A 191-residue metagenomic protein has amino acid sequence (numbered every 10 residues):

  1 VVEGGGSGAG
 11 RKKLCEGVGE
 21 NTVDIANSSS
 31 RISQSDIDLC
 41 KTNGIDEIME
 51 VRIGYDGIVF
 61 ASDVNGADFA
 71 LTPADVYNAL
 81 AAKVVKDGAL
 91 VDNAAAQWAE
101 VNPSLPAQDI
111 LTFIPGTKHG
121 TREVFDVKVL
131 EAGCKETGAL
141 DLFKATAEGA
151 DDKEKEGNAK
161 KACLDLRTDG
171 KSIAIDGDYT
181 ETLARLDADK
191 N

Functional and structural regions predicted by a protein language model:
V1-N191: Flexible loop/hinge segments at secondary-structure junctions
